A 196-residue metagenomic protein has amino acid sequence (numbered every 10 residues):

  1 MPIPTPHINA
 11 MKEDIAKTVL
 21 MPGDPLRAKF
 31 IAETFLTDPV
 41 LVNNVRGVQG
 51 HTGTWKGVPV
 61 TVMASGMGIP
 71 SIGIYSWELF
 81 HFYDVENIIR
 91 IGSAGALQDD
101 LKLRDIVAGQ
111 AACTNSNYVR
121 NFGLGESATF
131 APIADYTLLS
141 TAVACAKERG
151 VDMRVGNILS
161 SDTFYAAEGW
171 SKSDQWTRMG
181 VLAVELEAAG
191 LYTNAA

Functional and structural regions predicted by a protein language model:
M1-P132, Y136-T137: Metabolite-binding pocket within alpha/beta catalytic cores that recognizes anionic/polar moieties
D24, I158, A195: A residue-level signal for conserved active-site and pocket-lining positions in enzyme catalytic cores
R27-F30, T34, I74, E78 (+3 more regions): Alpha-helical scaffold segments in soluble metabolic enzymes
E33-L41, D84, A111, V143-D152 (+3 more regions): Generic secondary-structure signature for well-ordered alpha-helical cores
R90, G109, R154-S161, E185: Short, conserved beta-strand edge motifs with alternating hydrophobic and charged residues
D100-L101, V119, A166-S171, A196: Short, well-ordered secondary-structure micro-motifs
T129-G180: Active-site rim beta-loop-alpha module in soluble metabolic enzymes
W170-A196: A C-terminal functional module that forms or caps the active site or interfaces directly with catalytic machinery
